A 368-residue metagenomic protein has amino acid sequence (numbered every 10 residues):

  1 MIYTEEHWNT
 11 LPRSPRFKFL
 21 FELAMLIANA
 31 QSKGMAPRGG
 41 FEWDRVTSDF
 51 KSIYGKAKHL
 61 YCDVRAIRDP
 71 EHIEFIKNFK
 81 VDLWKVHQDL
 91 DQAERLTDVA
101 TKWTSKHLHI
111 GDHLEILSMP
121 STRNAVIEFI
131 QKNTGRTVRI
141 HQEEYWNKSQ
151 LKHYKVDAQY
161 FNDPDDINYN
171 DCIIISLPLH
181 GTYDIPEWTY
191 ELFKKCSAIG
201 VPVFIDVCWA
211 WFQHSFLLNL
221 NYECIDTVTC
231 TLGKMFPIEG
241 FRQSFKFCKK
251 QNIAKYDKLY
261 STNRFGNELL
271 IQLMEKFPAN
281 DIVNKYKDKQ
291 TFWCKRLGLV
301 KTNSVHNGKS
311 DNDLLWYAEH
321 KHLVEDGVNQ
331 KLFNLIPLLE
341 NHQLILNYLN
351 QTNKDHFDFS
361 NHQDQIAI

Functional and structural regions predicted by a protein language model:
I2-I368: PLP-dependent class I/II
